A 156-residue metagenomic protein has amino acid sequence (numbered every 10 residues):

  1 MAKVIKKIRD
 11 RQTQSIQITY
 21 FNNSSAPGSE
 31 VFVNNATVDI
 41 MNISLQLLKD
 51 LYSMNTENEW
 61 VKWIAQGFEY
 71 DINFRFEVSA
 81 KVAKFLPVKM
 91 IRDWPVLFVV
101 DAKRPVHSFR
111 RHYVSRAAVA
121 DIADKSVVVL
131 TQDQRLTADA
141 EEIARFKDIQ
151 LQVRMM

Functional and structural regions predicted by a protein language model:
M1-M156: Intrinsic disorder
